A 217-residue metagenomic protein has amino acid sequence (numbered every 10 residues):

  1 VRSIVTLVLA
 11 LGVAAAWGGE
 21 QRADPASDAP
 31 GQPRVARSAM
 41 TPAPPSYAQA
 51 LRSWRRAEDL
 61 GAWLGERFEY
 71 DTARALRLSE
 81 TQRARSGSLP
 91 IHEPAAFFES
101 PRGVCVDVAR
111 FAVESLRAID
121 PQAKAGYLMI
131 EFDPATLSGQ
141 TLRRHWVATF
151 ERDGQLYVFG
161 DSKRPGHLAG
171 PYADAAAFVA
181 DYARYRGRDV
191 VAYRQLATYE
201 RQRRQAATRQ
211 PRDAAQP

Functional and structural regions predicted by a protein language model:
V1-I4: Positively charged n-region of N-terminal signal peptides that target proteins for export
T6-A14: Bacterial N-terminal signal peptides
A16-G18, A23-P25: Boundary at the C-terminal end of the N-terminal hydrophobic targeting segment
D24-S100: Secondary-structure boundary elements
L60, L64, P101-L116: Active-site nucleophilic cysteine motif
R110-R184: Hydrophobic/aromatic-rich core segments of domains that either
R184-P217: Low-complexity, Gly/Ser/Thr/Pro-rich intrinsically disordered linker/tail segments
